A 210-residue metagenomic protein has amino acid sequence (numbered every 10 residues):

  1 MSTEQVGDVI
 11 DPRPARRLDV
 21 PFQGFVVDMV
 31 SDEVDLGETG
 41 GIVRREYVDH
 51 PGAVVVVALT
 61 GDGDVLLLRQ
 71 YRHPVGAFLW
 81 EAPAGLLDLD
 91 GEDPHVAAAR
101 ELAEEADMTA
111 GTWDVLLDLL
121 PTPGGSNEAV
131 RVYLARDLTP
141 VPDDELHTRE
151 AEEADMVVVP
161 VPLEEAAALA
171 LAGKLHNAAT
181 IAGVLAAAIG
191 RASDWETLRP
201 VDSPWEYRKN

Functional and structural regions predicted by a protein language model:
S2-R13, F78, V115, P123-S126 (+1 more regions): Nudix hydrolase/Nudix homology domain
R17-V20, L117-T122: Short, solvent-exposed loop/turn elements at beta->coil junctions and helix N-caps that rim active or binding pockets
L18-V57, G61: Acidic, metal-coordinating catalytic segment for phosphate/diphosphate chemistry, firing primarily on the Nudix
M29-E33, V57, L67, V132-L134 (+1 more regions): Conserved hydrophobic/aromatic beta-strand scaffold that supports enzyme active sites
V30-E38, P123-D143: Active-site-adjacent beta-strand/loop module that shapes the phosphate/pyrophosphate-binding cleft
G37-T39, T60-D62, Y71, R136-P140 (+1 more regions): Short loop segments at secondary-structure junctions
R45-H50, V55-R100, P142, L146-E152 (+1 more regions): Conserved Nudix-box catalytic region and its N-terminal flanking loop in Nudix hydrolases and closely related
T109-L116: A short coil-to-beta-strand element that immediately follows conserved catalytic motifs
